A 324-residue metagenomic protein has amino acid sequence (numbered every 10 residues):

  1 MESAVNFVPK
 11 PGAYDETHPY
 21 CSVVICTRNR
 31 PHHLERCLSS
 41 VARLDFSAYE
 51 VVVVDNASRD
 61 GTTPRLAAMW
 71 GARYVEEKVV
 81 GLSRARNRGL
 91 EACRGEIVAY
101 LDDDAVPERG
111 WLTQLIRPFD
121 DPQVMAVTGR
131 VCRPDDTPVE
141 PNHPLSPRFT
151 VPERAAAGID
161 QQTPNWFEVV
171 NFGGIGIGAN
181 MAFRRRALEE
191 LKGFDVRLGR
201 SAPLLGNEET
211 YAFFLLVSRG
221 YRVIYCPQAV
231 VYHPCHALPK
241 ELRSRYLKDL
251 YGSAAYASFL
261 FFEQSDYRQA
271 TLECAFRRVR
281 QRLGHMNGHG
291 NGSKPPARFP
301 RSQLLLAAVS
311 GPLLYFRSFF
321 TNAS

Functional and structural regions predicted by a protein language model:
M1, R245-Y251, F262-S324: Non-catalytic, C-terminal membrane-associated alpha-helical segments of glycosyltransferases
M1-A42: N-proximal low-complexity "stem/linker" segments adjacent to membrane-targeting elements
H32-E35, D60-A68, G110: Acidic helix N-cap motif at the loop->helix transition within catalytic regions of sugar-transfer enzymes
S40, S47, D55-P64, A105-V106: A conserved acidic beta->alpha catalytic loop
V98: Short aromatic/hydrophobic "clamp" motif used to bind/position activated sugar donors
G110-R148: Conserved donor NDP-sugar-binding/catalytic core segment of glycosyltransferases
P147-G173: Short, flexible, basic/aromatic active-site loop/helix in glycosyltransferases
G176-A179, R200-F214: Acidic donor-binding loop at a coil-to-helix junction in glycosyltransferase catalytic cores that engages
